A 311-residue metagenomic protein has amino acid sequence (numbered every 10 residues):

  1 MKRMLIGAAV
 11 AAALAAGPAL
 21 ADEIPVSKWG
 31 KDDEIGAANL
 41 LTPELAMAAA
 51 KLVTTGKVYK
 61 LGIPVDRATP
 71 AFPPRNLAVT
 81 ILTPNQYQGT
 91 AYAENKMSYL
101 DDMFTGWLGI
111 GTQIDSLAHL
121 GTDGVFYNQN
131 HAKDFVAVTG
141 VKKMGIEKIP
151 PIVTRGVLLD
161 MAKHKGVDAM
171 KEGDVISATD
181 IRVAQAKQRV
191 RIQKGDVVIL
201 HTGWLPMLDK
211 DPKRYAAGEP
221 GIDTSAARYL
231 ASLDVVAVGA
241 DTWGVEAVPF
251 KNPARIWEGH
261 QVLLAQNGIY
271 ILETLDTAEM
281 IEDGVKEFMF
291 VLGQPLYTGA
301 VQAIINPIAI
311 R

Functional and structural regions predicted by a protein language model:
M1-M4: Positively charged n-region of N-terminal signal peptides that target proteins for export
I6-L14, P18: Hydrophobic helical h-region of N-terminal Sec-dependent signal peptides in bacterial secretory/periplasmic proteins
D22-R311: Active-/binding-site microenvironments in catalytic and ligand-binding cores
